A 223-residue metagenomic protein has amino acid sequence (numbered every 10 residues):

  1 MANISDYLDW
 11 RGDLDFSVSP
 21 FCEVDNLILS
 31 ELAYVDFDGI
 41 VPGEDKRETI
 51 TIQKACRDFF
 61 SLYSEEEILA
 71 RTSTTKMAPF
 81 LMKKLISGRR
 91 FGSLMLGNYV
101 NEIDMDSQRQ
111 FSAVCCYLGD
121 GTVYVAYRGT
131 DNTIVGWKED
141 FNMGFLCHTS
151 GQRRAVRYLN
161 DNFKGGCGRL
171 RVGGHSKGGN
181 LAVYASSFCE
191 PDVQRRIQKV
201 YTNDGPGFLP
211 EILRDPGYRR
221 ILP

Functional and structural regions predicted by a protein language model:
M1-K76: N-terminal low-complexity, Ser/Thr- and acidic-residue-enriched intrinsically disordered segments
Y7-L8, G92-M95, I103-M105, G179-A182 (+1 more regions): A short linear-motif detector with a strong N-terminal bias
S19, C115-Y117, R219-I221: A general structural signal for short secondary-structure junctions and capping/turn motifs
E23, T149, S176: Short, conserved micro-motifs enriched in small and acidic residues
V35, G129-T133, P206-L209: Short loop/turn segments at secondary-structure transitions that flank enzyme active sites
E44, W137-D140, V200, D215: Surface-exposed beta-strand edges and their flanking turn/coil or helix-capping segments
F60-L170, P191-I197: A conserved cap/lid and substrate-binding interface adjacent to the catalytic center of lipid-processing enzymes
Q152-P223: Serine-dependent carboxylesterase/thioesterase catalytic core of lipase-like alpha/beta-hydrolase/SGNH enzymes
